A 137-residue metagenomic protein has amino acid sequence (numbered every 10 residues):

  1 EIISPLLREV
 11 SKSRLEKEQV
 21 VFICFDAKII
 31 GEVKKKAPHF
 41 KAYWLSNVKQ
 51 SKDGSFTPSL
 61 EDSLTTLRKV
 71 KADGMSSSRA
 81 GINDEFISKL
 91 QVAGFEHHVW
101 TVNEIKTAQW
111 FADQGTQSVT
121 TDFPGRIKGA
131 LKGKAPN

Functional and structural regions predicted by a protein language model:
E1-N137: Short loop-to-alpha-helix "cap/lid" segments that border enzyme active sites across diverse enzyme classes
